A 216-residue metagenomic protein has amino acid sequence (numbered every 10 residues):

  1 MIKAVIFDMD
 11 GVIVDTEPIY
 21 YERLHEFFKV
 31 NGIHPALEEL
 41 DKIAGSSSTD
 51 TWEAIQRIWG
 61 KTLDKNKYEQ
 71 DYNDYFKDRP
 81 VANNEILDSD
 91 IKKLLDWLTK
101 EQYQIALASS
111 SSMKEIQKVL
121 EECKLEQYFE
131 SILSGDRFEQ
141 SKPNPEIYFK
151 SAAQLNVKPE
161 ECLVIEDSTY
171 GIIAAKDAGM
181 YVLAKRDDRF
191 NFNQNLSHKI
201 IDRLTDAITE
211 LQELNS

Functional and structural regions predicted by a protein language model:
M1-D41: Active-site neighborhood of HAD-like aspartate-dependent phosphohydrolases
M1-K3, D96, S112-S216: Asp-based, Mg2+/Mn2+-dependent phosphohydrolase catalytic module
I13, L87, I105, S109 (+2 more regions): Conserved SAM-binding loop
I19, S46-S47, I86-D90, S111 (+2 more regions): Short beta->alpha linker loops
F27-T62: Alpha-helical substrate-recognition element adjacent to the catalytic core
K29, T99, K176: Anion (oxyanion) recognition and catalysis
I33, Y103, M180: Short phosphate-binding/catalytic loops that engage adenosine nucleotides
H34, I55-K92, D96, E101: Metal-dependent phosphoesterase signature
